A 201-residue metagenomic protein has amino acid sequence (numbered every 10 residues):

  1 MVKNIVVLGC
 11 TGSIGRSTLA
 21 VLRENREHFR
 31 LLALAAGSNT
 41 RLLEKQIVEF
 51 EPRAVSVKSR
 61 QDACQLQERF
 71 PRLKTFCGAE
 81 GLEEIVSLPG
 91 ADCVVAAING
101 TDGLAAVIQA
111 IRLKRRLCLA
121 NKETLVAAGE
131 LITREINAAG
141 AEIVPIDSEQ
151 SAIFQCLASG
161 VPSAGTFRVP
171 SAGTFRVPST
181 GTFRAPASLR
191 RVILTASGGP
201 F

Functional and structural regions predicted by a protein language model:
M1-V55: N-terminal Rossmann-like dinucleotide-binding module
T11, I47, V94, K114 (+1 more regions): Residue-level signal for inorganic ion chemistry
S17-E24, K45-Q46, L125-A141, C156-S159: Active-site-proximal loop->helix
S56-K58, K74-G81: Short acidic-hydrophobic, aromatic-tinged amphipathic segments that line or gate anion-handling sites
L66, T101-L113, K122-E142: Rossmann-fold NAD(P)-binding glycine/threonine-rich loop
C77-A110: Beta-loop-alpha module in the N-terminal Rossmann-like domain of NAD(P)-dependent dehydrogenases, especially those
A152, C156-P162, G181-F201: Conserved anion/nucleotide-ligand pocket segment
S163-F183: Long, intrinsically disordered low-complexity tandem-repeat segments
